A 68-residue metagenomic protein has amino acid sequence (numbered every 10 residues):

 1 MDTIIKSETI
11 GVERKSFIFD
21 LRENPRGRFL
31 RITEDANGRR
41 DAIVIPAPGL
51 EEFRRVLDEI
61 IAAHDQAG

Functional and structural regions predicted by a protein language model:
M1-G68: Positively charged, low-complexity terminal tracts and the immediately adjacent first secondary-structure elements
